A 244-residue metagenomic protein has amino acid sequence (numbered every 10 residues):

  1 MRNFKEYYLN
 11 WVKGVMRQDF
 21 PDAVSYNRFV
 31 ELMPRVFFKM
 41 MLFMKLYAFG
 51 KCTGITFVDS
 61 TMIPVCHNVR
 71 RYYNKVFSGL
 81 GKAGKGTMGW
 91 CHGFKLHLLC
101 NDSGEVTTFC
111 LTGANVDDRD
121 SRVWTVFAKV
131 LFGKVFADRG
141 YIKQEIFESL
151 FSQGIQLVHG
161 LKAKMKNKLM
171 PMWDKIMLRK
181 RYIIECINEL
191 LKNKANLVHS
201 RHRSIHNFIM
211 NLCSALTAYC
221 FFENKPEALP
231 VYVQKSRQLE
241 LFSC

Functional and structural regions predicted by a protein language model:
M1-C244: Short alpha-helical elements
